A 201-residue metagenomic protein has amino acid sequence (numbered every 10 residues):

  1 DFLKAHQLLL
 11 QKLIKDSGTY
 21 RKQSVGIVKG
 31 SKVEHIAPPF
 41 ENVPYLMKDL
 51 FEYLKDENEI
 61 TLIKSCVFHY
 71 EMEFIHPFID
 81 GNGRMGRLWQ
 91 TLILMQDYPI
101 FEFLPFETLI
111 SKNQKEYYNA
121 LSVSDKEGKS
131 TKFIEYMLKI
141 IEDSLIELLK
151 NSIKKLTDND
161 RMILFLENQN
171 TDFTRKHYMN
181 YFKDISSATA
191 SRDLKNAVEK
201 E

Functional and structural regions predicted by a protein language model:
D1-E201: FIC/Doc superfamily catalytic core
